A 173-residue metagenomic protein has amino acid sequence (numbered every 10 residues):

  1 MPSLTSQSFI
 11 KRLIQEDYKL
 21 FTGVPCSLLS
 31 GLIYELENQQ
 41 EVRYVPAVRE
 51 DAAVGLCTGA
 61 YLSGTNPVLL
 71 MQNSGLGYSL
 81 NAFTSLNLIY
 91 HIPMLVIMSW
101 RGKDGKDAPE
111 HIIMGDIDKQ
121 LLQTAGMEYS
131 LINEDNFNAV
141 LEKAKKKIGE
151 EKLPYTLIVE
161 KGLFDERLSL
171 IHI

Functional and structural regions predicted by a protein language model:
M1-R12, E16: N-terminal amphipathic/basic leader segments beginning at the initiator methionine
K19-T22, V42-V45, T65-L69, I92-I97 (+3 more regions): Structural motif
K19-Y34: N-terminal glycine-rich anion-binding loops that anchor highly charged ligand groups
P25-L28, R101-K103, K161-D165: Glycine-rich beta-alpha junction loops
S30-R101: Thiamine diphosphate
E110-K143, E150: Conserved thiamine diphosphate
I171-I173: Conserved small/polar residues in nucleotide/adenosyl-binding loops
